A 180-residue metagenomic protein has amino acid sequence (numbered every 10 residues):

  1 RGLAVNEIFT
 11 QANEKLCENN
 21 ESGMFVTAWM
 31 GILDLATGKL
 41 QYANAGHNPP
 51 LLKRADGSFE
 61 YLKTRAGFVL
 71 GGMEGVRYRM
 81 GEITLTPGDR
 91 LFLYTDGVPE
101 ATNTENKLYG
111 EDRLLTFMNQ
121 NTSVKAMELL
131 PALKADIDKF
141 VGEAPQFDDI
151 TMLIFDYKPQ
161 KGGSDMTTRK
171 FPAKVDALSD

Functional and structural regions predicted by a protein language model:
R1-A173, A177-S179: Conserved subregion of the PPM/PP2C metallophosphatase catalytic domain
